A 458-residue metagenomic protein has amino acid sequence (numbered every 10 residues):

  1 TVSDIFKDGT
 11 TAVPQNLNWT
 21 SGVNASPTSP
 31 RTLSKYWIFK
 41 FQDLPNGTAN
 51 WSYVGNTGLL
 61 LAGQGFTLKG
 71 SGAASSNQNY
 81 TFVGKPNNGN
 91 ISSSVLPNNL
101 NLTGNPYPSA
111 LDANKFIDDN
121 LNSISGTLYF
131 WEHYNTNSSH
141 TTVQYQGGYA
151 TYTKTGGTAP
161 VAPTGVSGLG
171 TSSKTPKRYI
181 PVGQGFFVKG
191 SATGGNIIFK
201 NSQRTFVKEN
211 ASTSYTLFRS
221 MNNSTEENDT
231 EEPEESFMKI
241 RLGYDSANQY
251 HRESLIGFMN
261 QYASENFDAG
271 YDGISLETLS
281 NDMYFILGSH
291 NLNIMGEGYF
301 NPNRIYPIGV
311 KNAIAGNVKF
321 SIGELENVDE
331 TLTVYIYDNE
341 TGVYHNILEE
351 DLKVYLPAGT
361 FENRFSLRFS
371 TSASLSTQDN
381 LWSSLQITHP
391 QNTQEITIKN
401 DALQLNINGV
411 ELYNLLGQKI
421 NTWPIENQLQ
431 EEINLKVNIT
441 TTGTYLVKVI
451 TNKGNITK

Functional and structural regions predicted by a protein language model:
T1-N16: GGW-centered surface loops in extracellular recognition modules
D8, L17-S21, P27: Acidic/polar, solvent-exposed loop/turn segments
T10, S21, T32, F41-A62 (+3 more regions): Compositionally biased Ser/Thr/Gly- and acidic/asparagine-rich, proline-interspersed low-complexity stretches
P27-T32, W37-F39: Solvent-exposed adhesion/ligand-recognition segments of exported proteins
Y445: Regulatory input/activation interfaces that engage signals or partners
V449-T451: Conserved structural position at the C-terminal beta-strand of extracellular beta-sandwich adhesion modules
